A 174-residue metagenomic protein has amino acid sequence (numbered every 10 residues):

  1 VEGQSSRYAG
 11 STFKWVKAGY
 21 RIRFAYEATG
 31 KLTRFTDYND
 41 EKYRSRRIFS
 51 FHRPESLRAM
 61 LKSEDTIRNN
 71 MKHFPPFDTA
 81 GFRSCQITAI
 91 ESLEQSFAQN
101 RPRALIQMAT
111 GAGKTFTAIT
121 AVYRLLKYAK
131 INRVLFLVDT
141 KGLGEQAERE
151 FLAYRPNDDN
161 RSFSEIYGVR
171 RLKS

Functional and structural regions predicted by a protein language model:
V1-R133, G142-D158: ATP-dependent helicase/translocase motor core
F136: Conserved SAM-binding loop
D139: Short beta->alpha hinge that forms the Motif I/post-I loop of the SAM-binding pocket
A153-S174: Inter-Walker segment of RecA-like/P-loop motor cores
